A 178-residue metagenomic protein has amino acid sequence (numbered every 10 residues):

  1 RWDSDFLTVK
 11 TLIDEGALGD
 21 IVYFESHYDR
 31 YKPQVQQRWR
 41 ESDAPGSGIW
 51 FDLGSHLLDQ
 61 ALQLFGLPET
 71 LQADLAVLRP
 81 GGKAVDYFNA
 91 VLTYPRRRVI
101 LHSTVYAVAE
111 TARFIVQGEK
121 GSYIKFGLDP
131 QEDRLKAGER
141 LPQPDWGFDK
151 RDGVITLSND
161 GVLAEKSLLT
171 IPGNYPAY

Functional and structural regions predicted by a protein language model:
W2-G81: Predominantly a Rossmann-like dinucleotide-binding segment in NAD(P)-dependent oxidoreductases
I21-F24, I100-T104, K125-F126: Beta-strand scaffold of nucleotide-dependent catalytic cores
S55, H102-E110, G173-N174: Glycine-rich phosphate/pyrophosphate-binding beta-alpha loops
L67, P95-R98, G121-S122: Short acidic/polar mixed-charge low-complexity motifs
K83-Y87: A short, glycine/Asx- and small/polar-enriched loop/turn that sits immediately N-terminal to a beta-strand
A90-R96, V116-E119: Active-site beta-strand termini and strand-to-loop segments that position acidic
R97, E110-A112: Glycine/proline-rich active-site loop of Rossmann-fold NAD(P)-dependent oxidoreductases
I115-Y178: C-terminal glycine/acidic-rich active-site capping loop/insertion
